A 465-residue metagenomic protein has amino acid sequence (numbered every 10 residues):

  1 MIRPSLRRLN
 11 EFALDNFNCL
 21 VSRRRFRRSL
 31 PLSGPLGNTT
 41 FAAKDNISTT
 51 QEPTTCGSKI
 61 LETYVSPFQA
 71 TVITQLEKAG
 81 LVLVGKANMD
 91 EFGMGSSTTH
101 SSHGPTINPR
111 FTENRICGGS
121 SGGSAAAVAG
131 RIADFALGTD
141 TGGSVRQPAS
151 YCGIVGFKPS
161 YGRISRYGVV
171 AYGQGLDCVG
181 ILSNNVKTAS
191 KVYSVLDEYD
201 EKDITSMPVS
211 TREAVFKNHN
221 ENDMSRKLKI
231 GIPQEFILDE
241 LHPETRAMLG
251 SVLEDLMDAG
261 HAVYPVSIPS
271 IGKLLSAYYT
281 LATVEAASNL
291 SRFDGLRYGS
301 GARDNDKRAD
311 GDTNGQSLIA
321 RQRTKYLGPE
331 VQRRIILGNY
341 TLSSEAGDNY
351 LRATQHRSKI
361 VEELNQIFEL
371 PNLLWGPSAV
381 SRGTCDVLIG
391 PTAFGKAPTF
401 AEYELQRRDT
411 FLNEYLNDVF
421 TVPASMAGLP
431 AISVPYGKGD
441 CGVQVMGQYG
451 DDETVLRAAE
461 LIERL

Functional and structural regions predicted by a protein language model:
M1-A70, M89-M94, T205-A214, E221-D223 (+4 more regions): Short, well-ordered alpha-helical
A42, I60-Y64, D177-N184, G338-S343 (+1 more regions): Short, well-ordered beta-strand elements within core beta-sheets of diverse protein domains
N46, N88, E235, Y340 (+1 more regions): Short, well-ordered beta-to-alpha junction loops that form the rim of enzyme active sites and present histidine/acidic
I60-S66, F111-R115, R408-V422: A short acidic, glycine-rich active-site loop that binds or catalyzes chemistry on phosphate/adenosine moieties
Q69, A189, I230, L256 (+3 more regions): Residue-level signal for inorganic ion chemistry
A70, T74-L196, P430-G442: Short glycine/serine-rich loop segments
K158-V252: A short helix-breaking turn/cap at a secondary-structure junction
G250, A262-V263, K273-L275, A282-S288 (+2 more regions): Glycine-rich, small-residue loops and helix-cap segments that act as flexible hinges at active-site edges
